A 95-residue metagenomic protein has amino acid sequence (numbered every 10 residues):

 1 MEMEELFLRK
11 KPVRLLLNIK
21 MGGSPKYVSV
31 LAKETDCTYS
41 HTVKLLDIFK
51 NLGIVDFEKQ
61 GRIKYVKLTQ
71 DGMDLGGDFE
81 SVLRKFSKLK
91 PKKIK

Functional and structural regions predicted by a protein language model:
M1-L15: Short alpha-helical segments that sit at the start of domains
I19-G23: Short helix-capping/hinge SLiMs at alpha-helix to coil transitions
S24-K33: Short acidic, hydrophobic short linear motifs in intrinsically disordered regions
D36-N51: Short amphipathic alpha-helical interaction segments
K50-Q60: A short, conserved structural fragment
Q60-E80: Basic, amphipathic "hinge/linker" alpha-helix immediately C-terminal to the N-terminal HTH DNA-binding motif
M73-K95: Amphipathic alpha-helical dimerization/coiled-coil segments that flank or bridge DNA-binding/regulatory modules
